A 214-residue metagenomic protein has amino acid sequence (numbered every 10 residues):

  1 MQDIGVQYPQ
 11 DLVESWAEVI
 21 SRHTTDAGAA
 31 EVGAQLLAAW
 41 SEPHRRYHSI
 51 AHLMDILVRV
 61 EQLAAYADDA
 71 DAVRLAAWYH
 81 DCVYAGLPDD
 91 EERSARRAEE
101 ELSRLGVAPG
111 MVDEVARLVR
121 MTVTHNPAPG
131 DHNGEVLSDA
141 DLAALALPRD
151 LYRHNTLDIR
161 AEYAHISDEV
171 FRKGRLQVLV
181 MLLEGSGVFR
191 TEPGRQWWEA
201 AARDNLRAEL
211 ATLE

Functional and structural regions predicted by a protein language model:
Q2-R22, S41-H48, R59-D68, Y79 (+2 more regions): Divalent metal-dependent phosphate-bond-processing catalytic cores, especially two-metal-ion Mg2+/Mn2+ enzymes that act
V13, A17, A30-A34, L57 (+4 more regions): An amphipathic alpha-helix signature
A29-L37, I50, M54, R74 (+1 more regions): Short, well-structured alpha-helical segments
A39, S94-A128: Histidine- and acidic-residue-rich, metal-dependent catalytic cores
E42-D55, V83-R96, P109: Active-site metal-coordination segments of metallo-dependent hydrolases
I56, D71-G86, S94, V119-V123: His-Asp-centered metal-binding catalytic motifs of divalent-metal-dependent phosphohydrolases/nucleases
Y66-A72, P88-D90, V107-M111: Short, flexible active-site-proximal loops enriched in glycine and acidic residues
D89-R97, G110, E114, E135-L137 (+2 more regions): Residues forming well-ordered secondary-structure scaffolds
